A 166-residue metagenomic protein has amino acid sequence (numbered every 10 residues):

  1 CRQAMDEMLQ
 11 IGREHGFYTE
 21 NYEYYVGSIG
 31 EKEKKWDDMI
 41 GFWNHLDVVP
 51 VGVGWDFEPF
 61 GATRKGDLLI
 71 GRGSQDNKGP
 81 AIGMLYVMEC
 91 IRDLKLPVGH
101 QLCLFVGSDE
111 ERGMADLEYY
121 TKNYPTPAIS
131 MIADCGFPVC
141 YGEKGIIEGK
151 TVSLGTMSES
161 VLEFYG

Functional and structural regions predicted by a protein language model:
C1-V51: N-terminal helical capping/dimerization or prosegment-like subdomains of hydrolases acting on amide or phosphate bonds
A4, P80, D116-L117: Residues at alpha-helix caps and immediate loop-helix transition turns in enzyme cores, especially N- and C-cap
E20-Y22, G71, L104, M131-A133: General beta-strand structural signal in soluble alpha/beta enzymes
Y24, N44-L46, G66, S108-D109 (+2 more regions): Fold-independent oxyanion-binding glycine-rich loops and adjacent beta-strand/coil segments at enzyme active sites
E33-K35, A62, L96-V98, T121-P125 (+1 more regions): Solvent-exposed alpha-helices and their adjacent loops that cap or buttress functional pockets in soluble metabolic
D37-V106, R112: Active-site metal-coordination/substrate-binding segment of hydrolases, especially metallo-dependent peptidases
P50-V51, K78, E111-A115, P138-Y141 (+1 more regions): Short, well-ordered, mixed-charge alpha-helical segments that flank or form enzyme active sites
E118, N123-G166: Midchain, well-structured core segments that form catalytic/ion-binding scaffolds
